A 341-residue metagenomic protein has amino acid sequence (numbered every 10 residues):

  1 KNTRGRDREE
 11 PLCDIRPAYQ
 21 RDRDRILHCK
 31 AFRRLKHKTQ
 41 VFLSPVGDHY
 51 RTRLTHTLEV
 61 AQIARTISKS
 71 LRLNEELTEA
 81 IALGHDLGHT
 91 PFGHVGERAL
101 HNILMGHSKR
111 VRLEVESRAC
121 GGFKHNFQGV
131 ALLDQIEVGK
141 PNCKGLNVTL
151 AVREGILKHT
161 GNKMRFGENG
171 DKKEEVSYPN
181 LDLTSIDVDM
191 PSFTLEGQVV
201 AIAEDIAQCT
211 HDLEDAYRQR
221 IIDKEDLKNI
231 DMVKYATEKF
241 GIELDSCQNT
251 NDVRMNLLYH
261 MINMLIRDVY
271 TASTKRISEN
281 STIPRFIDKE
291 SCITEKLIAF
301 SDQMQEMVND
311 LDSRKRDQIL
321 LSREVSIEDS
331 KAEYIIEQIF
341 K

Functional and structural regions predicted by a protein language model:
K1-T57, A61-I67, E75-E76, H107-V111 (+1 more regions): Histidine-centered, transition-metal-coordinating active-site segments
R25, A80-L83: Residue-level recognition of specific faces of alpha-helices
L71: Basic, low-complexity intrinsically disordered segments
T78-I81, G96-H101, L150-E154: Short, conserved phosphate-binding/catalytic loop or strand-edge motifs used in phosphoryl-/nucleotidyl-transfer
G84, E114-S117: Active-site rim/loop-helix segments in enzyme catalytic domains that contact anionic ligands
G84, G88-F92, A207: Short active-site segment of divalent metal-dependent hydrolases/proteases that encodes the spacing between
F92-V95, G167-N169: Short acidic, glycine/serine/threonine-rich loops at helix termini
G93-K109: A glycine- and small-aliphatic-rich helix-loop capping segment at beta-alpha/alpha-beta transitions that lines
